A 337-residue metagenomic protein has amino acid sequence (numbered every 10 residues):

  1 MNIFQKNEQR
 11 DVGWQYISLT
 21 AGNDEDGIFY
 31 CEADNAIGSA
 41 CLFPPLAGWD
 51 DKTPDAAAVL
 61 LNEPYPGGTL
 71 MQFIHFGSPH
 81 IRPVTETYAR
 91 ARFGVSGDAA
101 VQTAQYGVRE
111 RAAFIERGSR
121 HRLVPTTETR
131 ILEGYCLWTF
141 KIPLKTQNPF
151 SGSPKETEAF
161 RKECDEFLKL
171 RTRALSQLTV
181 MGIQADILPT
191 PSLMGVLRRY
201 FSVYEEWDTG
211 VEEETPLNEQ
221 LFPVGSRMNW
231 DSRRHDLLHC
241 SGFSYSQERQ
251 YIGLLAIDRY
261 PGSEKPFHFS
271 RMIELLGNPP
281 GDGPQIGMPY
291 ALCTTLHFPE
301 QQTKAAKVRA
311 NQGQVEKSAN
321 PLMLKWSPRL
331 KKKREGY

Functional and structural regions predicted by a protein language model:
M1-Y337: Extended, folded cores of ATP/NTP-driven motor/assembly subunits in large transport and secretion machines
